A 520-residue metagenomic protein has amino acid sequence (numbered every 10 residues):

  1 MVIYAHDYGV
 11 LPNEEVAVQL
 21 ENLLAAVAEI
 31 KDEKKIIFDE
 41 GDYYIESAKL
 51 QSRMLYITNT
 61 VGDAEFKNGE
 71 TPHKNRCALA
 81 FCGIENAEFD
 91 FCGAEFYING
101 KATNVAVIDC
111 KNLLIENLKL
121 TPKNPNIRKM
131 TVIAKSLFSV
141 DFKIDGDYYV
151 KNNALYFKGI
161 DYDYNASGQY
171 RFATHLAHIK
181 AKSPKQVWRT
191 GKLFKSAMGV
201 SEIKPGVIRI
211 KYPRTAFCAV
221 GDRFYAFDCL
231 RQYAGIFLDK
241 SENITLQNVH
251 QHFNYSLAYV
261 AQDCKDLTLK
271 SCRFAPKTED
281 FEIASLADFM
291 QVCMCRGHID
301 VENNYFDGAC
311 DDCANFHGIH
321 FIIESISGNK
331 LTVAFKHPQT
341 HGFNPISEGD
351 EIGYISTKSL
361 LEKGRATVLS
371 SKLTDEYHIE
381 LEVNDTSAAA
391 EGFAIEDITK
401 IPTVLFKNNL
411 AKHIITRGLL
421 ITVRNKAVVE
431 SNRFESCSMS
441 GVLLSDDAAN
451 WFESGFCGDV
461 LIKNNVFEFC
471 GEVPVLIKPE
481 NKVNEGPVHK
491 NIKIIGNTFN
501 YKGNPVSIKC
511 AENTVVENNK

Functional and structural regions predicted by a protein language model:
A5-I37: Acidic Gly/Asp/Thr-rich repetitive segments characteristic of extracellular carbohydrate-active and adhesion proteins
L24-I30, I45-E88, Y97-E116, N124-F138 (+6 more regions): Extracellular beta-strand-rich solenoid/capping regions of secreted or surface-exposed proteins that bind or remodel
K34, G41, C77, E85-A87 (+19 more regions): The right-handed parallel beta-helix/beta-solenoid scaffold, focusing on the short coil/turn and N-cap positions
S47-A48, I98-N104, N124-R128, Y233-G235 (+8 more regions): Short glycine/acidic-rich loop motifs that flank beta-strands on beta-rich extracellular proteins
I98, P122-K123, D145-S201, H341-E376: Ser/Thr/Gly-rich low-complexity blocks that favor extended beta-strand/coil architectures
K185-R231, E362-V404, K412: Small/polar beta-strand repeat architecture
T190-I283, D288-V292, I299-Y305, C310 (+1 more regions): Alpha-solenoid helical-repeat scaffolds
